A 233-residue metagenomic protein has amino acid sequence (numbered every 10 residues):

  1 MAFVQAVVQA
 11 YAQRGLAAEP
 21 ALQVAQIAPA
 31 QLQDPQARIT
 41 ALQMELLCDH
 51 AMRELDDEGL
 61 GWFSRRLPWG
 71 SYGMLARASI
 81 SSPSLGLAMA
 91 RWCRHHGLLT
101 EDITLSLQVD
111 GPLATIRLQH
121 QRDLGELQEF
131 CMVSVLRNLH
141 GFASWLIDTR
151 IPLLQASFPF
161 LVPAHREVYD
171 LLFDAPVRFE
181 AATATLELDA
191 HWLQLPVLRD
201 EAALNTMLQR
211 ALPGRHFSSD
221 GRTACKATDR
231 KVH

Functional and structural regions predicted by a protein language model:
M1-I116, C131, N138, P163: N-terminal low-complexity or simple alpha-helical regulatory segments that function as activation/interaction modules
Q5, G86, E129-R137, A202 (+3 more regions): Short, well-ordered alpha-helical segments
G73-S79, Q121-G125, L193-Q194: Short hinge/gating elements
E101, P112, P152, F173 (+1 more regions): A generic structural signal for well-ordered coil/turn residues at beta-strand boundaries that shape enzyme active-site
V109, L118-R122, F160, A190: Short, structured patches in soluble enzyme cores that scaffold and shape functional sites
E126-R150: Core beta-strand-centered patch of the WYL/Sm-like small regulatory domain
I151-Y169: Beta-rich nucleic-acid/ligand-interaction surfaces
P163, V168-H233: Extended mid-to-C-terminal alpha-helical interaction segments
